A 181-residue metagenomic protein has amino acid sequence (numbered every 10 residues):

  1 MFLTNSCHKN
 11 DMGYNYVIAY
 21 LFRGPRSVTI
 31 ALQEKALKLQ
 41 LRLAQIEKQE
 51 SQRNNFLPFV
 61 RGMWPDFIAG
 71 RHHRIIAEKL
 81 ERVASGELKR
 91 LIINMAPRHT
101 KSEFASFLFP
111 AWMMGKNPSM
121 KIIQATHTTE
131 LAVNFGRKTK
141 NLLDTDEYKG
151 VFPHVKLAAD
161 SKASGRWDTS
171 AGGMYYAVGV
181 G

Functional and structural regions predicted by a protein language model:
M1-L3, A171, G181: Short intrinsically disordered, low-complexity coil segments enriched in acidic
F2-K89: N-terminal accessory segments
E87, P118-S119, S170-G172: Short, well-ordered loop/turn elements at secondary-structure boundaries
R90-I93, A158: A short, surface-exposed loop/turn module that caps and links secondary-structure elements
N94-A96, K101-E147: Conserved P-loop
P97, G179-G181: Short, well-ordered turn and helix-capping elements at secondary-structure junctions
A125-G179: Conserved nucleotide-state-sensing and coupling region of NTP-binding domains
